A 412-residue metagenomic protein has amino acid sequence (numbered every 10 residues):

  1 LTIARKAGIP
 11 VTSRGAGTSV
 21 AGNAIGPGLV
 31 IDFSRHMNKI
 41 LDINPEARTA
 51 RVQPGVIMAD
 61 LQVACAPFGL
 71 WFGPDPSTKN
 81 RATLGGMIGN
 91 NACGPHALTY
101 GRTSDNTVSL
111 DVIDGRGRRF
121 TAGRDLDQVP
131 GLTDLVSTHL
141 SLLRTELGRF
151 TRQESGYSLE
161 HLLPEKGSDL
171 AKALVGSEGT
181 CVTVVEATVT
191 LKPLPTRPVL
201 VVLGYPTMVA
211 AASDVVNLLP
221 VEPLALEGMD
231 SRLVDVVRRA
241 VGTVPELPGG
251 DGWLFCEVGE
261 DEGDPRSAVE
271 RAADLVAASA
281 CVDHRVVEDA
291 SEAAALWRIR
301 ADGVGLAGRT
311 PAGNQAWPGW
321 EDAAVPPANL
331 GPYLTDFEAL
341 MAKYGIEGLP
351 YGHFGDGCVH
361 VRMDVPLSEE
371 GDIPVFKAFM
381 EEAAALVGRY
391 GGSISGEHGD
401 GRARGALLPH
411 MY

Functional and structural regions predicted by a protein language model:
L1-V11, L29, F33-P76, I88 (+5 more regions): N-terminal glycine-rich flavin-associated loop
S13, G22-I25, D32, I40-P45 (+13 more regions): Solvent-exposed alpha-helices and their adjacent loops that cap or buttress functional pockets in soluble metabolic
N80-G85, L233, V237: Beta-rich nucleic-acid/ligand-interaction surfaces
F120-G167: Phosphate/pyrophosphate- and phosphate-bearing ligand-binding catalytic cores of soluble enzymes
L163-G167, A171-A378, A384-L386, Y390-S393 (+1 more regions): C-terminal substrate-recognition/cap domain of FAD-linked oxidoreductases
M411-Y412: Cyclic nucleotide signaling catalytic output domains
